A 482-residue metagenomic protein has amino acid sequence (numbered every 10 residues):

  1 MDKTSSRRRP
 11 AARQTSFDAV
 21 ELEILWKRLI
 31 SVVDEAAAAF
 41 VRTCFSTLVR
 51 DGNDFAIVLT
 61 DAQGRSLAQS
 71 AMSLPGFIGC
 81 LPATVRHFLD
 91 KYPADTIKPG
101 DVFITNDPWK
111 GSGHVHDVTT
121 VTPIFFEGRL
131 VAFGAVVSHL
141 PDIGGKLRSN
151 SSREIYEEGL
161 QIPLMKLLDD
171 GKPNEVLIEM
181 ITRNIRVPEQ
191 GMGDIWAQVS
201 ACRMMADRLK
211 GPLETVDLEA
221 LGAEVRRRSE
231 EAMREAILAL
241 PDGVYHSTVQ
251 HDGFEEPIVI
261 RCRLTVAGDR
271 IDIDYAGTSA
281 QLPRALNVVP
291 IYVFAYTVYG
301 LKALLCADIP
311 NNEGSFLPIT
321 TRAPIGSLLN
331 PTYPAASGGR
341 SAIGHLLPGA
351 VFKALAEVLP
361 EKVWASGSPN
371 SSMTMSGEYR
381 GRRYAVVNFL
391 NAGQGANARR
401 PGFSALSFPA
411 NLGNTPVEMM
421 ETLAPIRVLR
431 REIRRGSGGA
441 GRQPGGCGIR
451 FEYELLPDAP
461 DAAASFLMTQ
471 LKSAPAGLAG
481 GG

Functional and structural regions predicted by a protein language model:
D2-P99, I104-G482: Glycine/proline-enriched, intrinsically flexible loops and inter-domain linkers
